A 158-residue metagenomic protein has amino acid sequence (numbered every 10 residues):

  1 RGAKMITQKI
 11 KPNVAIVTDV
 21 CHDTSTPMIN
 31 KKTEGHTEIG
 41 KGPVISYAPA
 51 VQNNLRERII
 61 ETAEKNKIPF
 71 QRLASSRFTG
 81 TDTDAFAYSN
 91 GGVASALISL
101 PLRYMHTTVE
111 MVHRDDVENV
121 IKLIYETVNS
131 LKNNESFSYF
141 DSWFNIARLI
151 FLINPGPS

Functional and structural regions predicted by a protein language model:
R1-G42, T83, E135, Y139: Acidic/histidine-rich catalytic neighborhood of metal-dependent amide-processing enzymes
G35-I121, T127-W143, A147: Active-site-adjacent substrate-binding region of metalloamidase/peptidase-like peptide-processing proteins
L152-P157: Short, intrinsically disordered C-terminal tails of secreted or membrane-associated proteins
